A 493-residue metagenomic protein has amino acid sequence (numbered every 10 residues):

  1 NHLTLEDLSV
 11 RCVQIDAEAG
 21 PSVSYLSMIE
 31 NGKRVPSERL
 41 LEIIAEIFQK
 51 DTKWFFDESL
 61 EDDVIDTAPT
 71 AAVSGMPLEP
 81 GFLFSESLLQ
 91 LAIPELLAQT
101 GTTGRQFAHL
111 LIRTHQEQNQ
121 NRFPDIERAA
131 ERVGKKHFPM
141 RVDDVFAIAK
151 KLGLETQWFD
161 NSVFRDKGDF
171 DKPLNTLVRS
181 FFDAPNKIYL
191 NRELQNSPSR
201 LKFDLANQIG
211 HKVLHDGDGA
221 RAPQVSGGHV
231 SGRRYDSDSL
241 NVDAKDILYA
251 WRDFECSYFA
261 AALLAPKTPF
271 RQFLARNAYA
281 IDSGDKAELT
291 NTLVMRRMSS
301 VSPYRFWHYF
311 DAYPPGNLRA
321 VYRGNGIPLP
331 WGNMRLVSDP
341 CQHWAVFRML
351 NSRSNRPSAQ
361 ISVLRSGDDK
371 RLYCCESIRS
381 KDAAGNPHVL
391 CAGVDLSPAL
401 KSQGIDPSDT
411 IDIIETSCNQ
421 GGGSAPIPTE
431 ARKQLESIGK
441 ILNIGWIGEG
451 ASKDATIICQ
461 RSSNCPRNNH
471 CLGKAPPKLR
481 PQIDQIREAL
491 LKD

Functional and structural regions predicted by a protein language model:
T4, V10, Q14, G20 (+3 more regions): Short juxta-domain linker segments that transition from a proline/glycine-rich, charged coil into a short amphipathic
